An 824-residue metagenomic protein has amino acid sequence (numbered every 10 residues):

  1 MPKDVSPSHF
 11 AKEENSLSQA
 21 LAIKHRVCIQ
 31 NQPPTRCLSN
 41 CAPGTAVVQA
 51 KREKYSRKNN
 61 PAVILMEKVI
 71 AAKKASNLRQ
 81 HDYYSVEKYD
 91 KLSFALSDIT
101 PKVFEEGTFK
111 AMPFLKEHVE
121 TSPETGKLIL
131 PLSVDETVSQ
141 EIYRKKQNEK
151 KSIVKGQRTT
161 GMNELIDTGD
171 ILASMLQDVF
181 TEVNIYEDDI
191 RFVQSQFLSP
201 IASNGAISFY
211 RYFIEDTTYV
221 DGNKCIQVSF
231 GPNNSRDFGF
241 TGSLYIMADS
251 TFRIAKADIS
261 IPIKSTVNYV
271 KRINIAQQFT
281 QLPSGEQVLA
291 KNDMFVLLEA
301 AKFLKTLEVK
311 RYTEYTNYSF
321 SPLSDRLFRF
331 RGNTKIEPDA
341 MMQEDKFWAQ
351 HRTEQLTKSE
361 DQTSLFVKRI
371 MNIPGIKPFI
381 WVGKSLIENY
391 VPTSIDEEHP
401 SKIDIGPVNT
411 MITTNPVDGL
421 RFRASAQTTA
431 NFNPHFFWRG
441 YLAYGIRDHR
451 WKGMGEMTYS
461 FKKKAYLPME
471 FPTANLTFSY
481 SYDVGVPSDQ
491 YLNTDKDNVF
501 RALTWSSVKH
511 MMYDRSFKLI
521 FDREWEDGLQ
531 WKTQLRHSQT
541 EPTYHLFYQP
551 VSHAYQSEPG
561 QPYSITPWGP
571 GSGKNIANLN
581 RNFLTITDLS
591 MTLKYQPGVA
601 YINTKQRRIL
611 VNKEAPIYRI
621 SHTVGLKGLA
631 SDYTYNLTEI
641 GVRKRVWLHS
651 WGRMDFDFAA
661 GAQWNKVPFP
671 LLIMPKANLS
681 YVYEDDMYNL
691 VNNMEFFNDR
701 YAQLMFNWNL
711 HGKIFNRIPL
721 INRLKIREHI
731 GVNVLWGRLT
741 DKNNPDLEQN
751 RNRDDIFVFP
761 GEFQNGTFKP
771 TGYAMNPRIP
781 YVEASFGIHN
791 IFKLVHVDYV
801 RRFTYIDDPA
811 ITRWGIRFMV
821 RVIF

Functional and structural regions predicted by a protein language model:
M1-N59, R272-N274, N292-K305: Periplasmic N-terminal soluble interaction domains immediately after the signal peptide in Gram-negative
R52-C225, G231-G239, A301-G406, T410-T413 (+5 more regions): Structured extracytoplasmic
Y83, D221-S229, R253-D258, E286-K291 (+2 more regions): Short, hydrophobic/aromatic-rich segments at coil-to-beta transitions
K91-F94, N233, P262-K264, T280 (+4 more regions): Hydrophobic lipid-interacting interfaces of membrane-associated proteins
Q196-L198, F320, F330-F824: Exposed, low-structure sequence patches enriched in small/polar residues
N204-F209, R236-G242, V267-A276, T306-Y312 (+2 more regions): Amphipathic hydrophobic-ligand
E215, G242-A248, N274-S284: Extended lipid/amphipathic-ligand handling interfaces
I261-P262, V267-Y312: Short aromatic loop motif centered on NTY/YTY
